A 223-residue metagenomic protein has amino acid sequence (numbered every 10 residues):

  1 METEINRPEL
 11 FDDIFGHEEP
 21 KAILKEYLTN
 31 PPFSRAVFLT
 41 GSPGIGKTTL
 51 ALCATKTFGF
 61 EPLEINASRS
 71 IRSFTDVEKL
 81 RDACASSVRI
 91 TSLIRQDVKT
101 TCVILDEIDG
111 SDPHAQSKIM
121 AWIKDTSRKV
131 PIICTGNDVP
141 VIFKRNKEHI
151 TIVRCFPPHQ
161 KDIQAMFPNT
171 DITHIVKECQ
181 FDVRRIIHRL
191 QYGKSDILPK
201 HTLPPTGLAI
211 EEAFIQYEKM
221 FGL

Functional and structural regions predicted by a protein language model:
E2-A36, S42, D82-S87: Pre-Walker A (pre-P-loop) alpha-helix and adjacent loop at the N terminus of AAA/AAA+ ATPase modules, a conserved
I14, A51, T55, K177 (+1 more regions): Residue-level signature of catalytic and energy-coupling elements of molecular machines, predominantly ATP/GTP-dependent
E19, G46-T49, T75, H114: Generic alpha-helix structural propensity
L24-E26, T49, K118-A121: Eukaryotic intrinsically disordered and solvent-exposed regulatory patches
L28-I65: Walker A/P-loop
E61-K219: Non-catalytic interfacial helical region
